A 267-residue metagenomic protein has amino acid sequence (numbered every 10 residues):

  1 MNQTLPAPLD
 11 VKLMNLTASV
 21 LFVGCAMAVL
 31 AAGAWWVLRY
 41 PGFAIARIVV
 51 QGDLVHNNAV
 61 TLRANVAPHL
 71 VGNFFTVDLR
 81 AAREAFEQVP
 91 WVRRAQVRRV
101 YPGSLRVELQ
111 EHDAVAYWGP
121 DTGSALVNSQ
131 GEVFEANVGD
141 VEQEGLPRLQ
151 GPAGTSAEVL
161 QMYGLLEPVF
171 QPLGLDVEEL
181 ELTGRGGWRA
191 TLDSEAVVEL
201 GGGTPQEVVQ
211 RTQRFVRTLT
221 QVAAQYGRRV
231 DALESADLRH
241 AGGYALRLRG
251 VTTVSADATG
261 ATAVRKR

Functional and structural regions predicted by a protein language model:
M1-L38, F43-R47, A59-N73, V77 (+3 more regions): Charged, solvent-exposed interaction patches on well-folded alpha/beta domains that mediate macromolecular contacts
V50: Extended, alpha-helix-rich binding/interface surfaces that flank or overlap catalytic cores and mediate recognition
